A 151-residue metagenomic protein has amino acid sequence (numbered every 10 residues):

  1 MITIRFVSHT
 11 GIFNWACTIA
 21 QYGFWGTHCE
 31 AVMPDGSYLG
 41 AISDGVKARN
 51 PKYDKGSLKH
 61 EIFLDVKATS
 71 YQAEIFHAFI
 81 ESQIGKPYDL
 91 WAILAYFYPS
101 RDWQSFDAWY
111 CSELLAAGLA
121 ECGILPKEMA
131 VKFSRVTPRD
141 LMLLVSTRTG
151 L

Functional and structural regions predicted by a protein language model:
T3-A68, L94-S105: Glycine-rich catalytic cores of cysteine/serine-nucleophile enzymes that process amide/ester linkages in cell-envelope
L39, Y88-D89, K127: Secondary-structure boundary/capping residues
N50-K52, T69, D89, Y110 (+1 more regions): Helix N-cap and loop-to-helix transition residues
S70-L94: A structural motif
A95-L151: Activation targets extended, charge/polar-rich intrinsically disordered C-terminal tails
